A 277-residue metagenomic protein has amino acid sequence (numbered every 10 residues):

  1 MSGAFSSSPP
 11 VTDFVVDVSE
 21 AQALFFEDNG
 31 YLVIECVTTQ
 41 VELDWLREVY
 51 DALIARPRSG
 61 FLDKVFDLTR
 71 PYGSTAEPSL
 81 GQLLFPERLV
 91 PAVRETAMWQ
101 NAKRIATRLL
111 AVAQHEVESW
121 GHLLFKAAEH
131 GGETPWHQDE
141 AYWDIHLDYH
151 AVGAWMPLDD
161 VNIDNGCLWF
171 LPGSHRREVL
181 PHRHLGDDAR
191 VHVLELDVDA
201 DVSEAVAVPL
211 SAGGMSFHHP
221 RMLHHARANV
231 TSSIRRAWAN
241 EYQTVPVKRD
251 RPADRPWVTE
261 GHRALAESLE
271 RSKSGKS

Functional and structural regions predicted by a protein language model:
S2, L24, V161-H225, V247-R249 (+1 more regions): Double-stranded beta-helix
S2-D28, E35-W136, Y142-W143, R183 (+2 more regions): Non-heme Fe(II)-dependent double-stranded beta-helix
Q114-G121, G132-T134, H150-M156, G166 (+1 more regions): Generic beta-strand structural signal
E133-A141, P220-R227, N240, T244: Histidine-centered catalytic micro-motifs
D139-A151, S203-E204, L210, S233: A short beta-loop-beta micro-motif enriched in histidine and acidic residues
E140, I145-L147, M156-C167, H175: Active-site region of the double-stranded beta-helix
G153-M156, H218, S233-V247: A short hydrophobic beta-strand segment most commonly corresponding to one strand of the jelly-roll/cupin
L168, A226-R236, D250-R255: Short conserved catalytic/interaction loops centered on acidic-Pro-aromatic/His motifs
